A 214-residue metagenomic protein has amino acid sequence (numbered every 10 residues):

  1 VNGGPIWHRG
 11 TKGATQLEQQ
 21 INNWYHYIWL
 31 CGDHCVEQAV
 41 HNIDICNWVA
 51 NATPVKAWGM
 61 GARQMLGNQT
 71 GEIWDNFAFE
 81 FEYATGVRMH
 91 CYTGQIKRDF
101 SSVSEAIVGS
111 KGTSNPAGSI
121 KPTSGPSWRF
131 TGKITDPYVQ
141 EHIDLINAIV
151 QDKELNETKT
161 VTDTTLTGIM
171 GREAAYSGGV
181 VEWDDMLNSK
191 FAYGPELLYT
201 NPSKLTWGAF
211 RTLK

Functional and structural regions predicted by a protein language model:
V1-G71, K97-D99, S104-A106, T113 (+3 more regions): Predominantly a Rossmann-like dinucleotide-binding segment in NAD(P)-dependent oxidoreductases
Q20-W29, S124-P126, L145-D152: Short glycine/proline-rich turn/loop motifs
D33-V36, V40-N47, W74, V139-I143 (+1 more regions): A structural signal for well-ordered alpha-helical segments within the folded catalytic domains of diverse enzymes
T53-P54, V87, K153: Secondary-structure boundary/capping signal
A57, F81, T123, T158 (+1 more regions): Conserved catalytic-core segments centered on acid/base and nucleophilic motifs
Q69-Q140, D185: NAD(P)-dinucleotide binding in Rossmann-like oxidoreductases
E72, N147-K214: C-terminal helix-rich "cap/oligomerization" subdomain common to oxidoreductases
